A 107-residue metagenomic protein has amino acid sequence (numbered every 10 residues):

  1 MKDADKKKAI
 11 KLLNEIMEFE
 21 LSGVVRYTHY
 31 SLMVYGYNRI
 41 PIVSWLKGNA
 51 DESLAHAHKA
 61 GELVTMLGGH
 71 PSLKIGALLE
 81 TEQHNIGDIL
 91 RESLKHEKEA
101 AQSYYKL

Functional and structural regions predicted by a protein language model:
M1-L107: Iron-associated oxidoreductase/ferritin-like identity signal
